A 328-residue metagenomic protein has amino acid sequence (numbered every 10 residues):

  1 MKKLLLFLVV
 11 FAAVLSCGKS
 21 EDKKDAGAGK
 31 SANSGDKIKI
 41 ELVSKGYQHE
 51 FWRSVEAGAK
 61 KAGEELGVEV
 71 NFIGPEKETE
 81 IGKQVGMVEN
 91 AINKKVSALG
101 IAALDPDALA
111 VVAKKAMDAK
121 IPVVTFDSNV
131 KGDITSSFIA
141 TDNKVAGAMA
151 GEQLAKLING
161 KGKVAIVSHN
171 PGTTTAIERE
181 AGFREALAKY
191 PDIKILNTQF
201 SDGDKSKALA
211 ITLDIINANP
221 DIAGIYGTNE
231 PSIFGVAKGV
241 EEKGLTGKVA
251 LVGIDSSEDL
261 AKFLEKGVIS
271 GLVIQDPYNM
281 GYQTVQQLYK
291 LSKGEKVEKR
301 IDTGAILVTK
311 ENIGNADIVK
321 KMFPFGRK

Functional and structural regions predicted by a protein language model:
M1-L4, A59: Positively charged n-region of N-terminal signal peptides that target proteins for export
F7-V14: Bacterial N-terminal signal peptides
C17-K328: A residue-level marker of the well-folded mature domains of exported/periplasmic proteins
